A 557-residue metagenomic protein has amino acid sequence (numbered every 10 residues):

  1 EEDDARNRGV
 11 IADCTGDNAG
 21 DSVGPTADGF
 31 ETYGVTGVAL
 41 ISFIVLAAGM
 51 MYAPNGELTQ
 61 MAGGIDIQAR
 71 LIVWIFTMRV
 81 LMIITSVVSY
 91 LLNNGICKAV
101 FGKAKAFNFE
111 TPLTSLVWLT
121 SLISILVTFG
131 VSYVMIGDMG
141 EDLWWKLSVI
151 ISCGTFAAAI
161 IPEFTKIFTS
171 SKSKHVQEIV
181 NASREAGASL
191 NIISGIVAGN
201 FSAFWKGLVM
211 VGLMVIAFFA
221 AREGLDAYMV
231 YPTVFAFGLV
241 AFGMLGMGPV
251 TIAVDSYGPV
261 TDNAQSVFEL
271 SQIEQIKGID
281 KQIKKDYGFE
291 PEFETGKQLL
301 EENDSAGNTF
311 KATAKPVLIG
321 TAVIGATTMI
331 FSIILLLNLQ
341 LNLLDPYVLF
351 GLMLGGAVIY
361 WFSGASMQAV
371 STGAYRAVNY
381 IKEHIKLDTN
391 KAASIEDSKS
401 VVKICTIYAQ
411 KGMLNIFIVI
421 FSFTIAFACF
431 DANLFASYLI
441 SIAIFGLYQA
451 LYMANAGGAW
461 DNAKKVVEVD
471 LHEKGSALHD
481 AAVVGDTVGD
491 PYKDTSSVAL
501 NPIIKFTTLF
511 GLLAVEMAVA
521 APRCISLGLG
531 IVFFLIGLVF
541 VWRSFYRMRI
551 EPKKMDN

Functional and structural regions predicted by a protein language model:
E1-N557: Hydrophobic packing and interface segments
